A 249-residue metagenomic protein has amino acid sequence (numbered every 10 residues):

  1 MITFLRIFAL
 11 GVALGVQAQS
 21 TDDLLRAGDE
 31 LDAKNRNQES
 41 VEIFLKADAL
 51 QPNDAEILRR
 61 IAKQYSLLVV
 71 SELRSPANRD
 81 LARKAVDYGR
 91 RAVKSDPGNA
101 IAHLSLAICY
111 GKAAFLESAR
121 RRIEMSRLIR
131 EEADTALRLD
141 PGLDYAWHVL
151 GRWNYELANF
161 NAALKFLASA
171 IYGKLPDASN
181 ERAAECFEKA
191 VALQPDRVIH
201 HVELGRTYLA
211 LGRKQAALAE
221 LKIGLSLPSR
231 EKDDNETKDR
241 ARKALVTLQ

Functional and structural regions predicted by a protein language model:
I2-L10: Sec-dependent signal peptide recognition, specifically the positively charged N-region followed immediately by
A18-L24, L164, V198: Generic helix N-cap/helix-start motif at coil->alpha-helix transitions
L31-E39, I43, K63-G98, S105-G142 (+2 more regions): Short coil/linker segments at helix-helix boundaries
K46-Q64, N99-I101: Short, charge-rich amphipathic alpha-helical segments embedded in non-transmembrane helical bundles/solenoids
